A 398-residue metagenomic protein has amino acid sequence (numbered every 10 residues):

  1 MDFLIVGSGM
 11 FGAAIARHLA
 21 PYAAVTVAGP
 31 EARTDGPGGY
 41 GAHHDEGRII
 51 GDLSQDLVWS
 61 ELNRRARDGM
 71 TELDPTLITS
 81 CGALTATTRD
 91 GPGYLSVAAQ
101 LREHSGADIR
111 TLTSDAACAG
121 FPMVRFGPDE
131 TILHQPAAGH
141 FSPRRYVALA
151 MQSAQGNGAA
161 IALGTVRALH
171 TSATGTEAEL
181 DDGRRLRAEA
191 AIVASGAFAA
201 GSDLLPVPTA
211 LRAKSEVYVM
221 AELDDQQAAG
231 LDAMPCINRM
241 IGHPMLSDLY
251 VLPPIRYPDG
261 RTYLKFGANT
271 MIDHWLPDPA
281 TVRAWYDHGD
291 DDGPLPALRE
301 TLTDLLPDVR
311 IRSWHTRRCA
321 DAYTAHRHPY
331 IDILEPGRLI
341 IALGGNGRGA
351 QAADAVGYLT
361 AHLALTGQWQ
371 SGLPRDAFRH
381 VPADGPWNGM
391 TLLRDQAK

Functional and structural regions predicted by a protein language model:
D2-T26: N-terminal Rossmann-like FAD-binding beta1-loop-alpha1 element of flavoenzymes
F11, R33, F198: Conserved Rossmann-like nucleotide-cofactor binding loop
R17-H18, L77-T79, A197-E335: Active-site substrate-recognition segment that forms the wall of the catalytic cavity or substrate channel
P21-A42: Glycine-rich FAD pyrophosphate-binding loop
E46-G120, D129, D248: Dinucleotide-binding Rossmann-like beta1-alpha1 core, especially the glycine-rich loop that anchors the ADP
D90-N157, A162-L163, A168-T174: Flavin (FAD/FMN) cofactor-binding and adjacent substrate-gating region of FAD-dependent oxidoreductase domains
F141-Q227: Predominantly flavin-linked oxidoreductase catalytic cores and closely associated redox partners
E300-K398: C-terminal catalytic lobe of FAD-dependent flavoproteins
